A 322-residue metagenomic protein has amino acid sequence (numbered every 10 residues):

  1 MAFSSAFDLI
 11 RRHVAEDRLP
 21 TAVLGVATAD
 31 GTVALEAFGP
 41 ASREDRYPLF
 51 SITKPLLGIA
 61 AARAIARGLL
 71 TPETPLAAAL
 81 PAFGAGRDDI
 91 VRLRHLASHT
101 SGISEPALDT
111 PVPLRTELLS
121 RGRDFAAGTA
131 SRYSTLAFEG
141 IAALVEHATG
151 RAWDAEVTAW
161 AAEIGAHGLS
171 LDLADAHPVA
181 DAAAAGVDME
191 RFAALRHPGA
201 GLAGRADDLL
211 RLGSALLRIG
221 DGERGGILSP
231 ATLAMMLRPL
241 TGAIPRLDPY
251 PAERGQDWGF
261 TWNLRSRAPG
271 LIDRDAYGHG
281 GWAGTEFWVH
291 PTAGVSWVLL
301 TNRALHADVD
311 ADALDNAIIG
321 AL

Functional and structural regions predicted by a protein language model:
M1-S5: Actinobacteria-biased recognition of intrinsically disordered, low-complexity terminal regions
F7-S42, P72, S98, T110 (+3 more regions): A short, well-structured edge-of-sheet supersecondary motif
I10, L24, D30, K54-L57 (+6 more regions): Residue-level preference for non-acidic, small/hydrophobic
A15-G25, E36-H95, D124-L136, H197-A200: Short active-site loop at a secondary-structure junction that contains or immediately precedes the catalytic residue(s)
T28, T32, G86-D275: Short, surface-exposed loop or secondary-structure junction motifs that flank catalytic or metal-binding residues
L195-A203, A276-W288, T301-H306: Glycine-rich phosphate/pyrophosphate-binding beta-alpha loops
L240-D248, H306-L322: Short, gly/Ser/Thr-rich active-site loops of penicillin-recognizing serine hydrolases
D257-G259, R274, W282-G284, A293-S296: Active-site lining segments that contact anionic ligands and/or coordinate catalytic metals
